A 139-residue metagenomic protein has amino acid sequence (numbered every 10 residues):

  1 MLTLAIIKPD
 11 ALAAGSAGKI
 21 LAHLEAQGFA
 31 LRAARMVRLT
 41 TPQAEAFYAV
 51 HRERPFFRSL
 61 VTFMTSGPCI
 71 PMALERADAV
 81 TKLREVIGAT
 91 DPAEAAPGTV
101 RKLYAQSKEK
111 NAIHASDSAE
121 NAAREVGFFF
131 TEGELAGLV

Functional and structural regions predicted by a protein language model:
M1-V139: Non-catalytic terminal and connector segments of soluble metabolic enzymes
